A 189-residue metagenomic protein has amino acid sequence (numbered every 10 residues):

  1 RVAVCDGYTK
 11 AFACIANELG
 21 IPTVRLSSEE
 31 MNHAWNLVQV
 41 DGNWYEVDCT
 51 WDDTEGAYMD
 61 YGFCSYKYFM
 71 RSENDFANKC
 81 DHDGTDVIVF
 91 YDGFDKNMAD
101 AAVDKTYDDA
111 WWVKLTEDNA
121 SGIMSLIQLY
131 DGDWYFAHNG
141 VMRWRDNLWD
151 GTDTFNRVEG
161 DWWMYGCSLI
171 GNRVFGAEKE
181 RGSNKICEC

Functional and structural regions predicted by a protein language model:
R1-V4: Short, conserved helix/loop micro-motifs enriched in His/Cys and acidic residues
D6-N74: Hydrophobic/aromatic-rich core segments of domains that either
V40, Y130, H138-G140, I170 (+1 more regions): Short loop/turn segments that connect beta-strands within the blades of beta-propeller domains, predominantly WD40
C49-W51, A137, R181: Conserved anchor residues at repeat-unit boundaries in beta-strand-based tandem repeats, strongest for the MORN repeat
N74-V113: Charged, amphipathic alpha-helical linkers/stalks
V113-D118, N139-G160, R181-C189: Surface-exposed loop/turn elements that mediate protein-protein interactions on large endomembrane-trafficking
K114-L129, G160-G171: Repeated scaffold domains used in trafficking and secretory/extracellular systems, primarily beta-propellers
F136, F175-A177: Residue position within the beta-strands of beta-propeller blades
